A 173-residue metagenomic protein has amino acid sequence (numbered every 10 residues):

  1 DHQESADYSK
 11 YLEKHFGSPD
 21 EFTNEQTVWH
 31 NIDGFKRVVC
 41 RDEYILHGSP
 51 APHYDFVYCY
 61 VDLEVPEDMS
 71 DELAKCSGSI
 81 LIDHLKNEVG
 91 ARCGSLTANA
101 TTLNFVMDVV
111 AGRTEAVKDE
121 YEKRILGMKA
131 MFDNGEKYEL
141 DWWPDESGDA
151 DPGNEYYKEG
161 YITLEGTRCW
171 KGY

Functional and structural regions predicted by a protein language model:
D1-Q26, N31-R37, E43-Y173: Non-cytosolic coordination micro-motifs
